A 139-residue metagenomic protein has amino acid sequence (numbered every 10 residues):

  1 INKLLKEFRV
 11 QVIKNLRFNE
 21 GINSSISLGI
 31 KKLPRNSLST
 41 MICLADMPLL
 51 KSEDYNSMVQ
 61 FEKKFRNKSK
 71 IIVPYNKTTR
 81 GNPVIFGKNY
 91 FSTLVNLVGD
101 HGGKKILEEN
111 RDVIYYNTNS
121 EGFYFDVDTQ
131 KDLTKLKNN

Functional and structural regions predicted by a protein language model:
I1, D54, Y90, G102-G103: Hydrophobic alpha-helical segments typical of transmembrane helices and their membrane-interface/capping positions
I1-R80, E109-S120: Nucleotide and nucleotide-moiety/phosphate-recognizing core
N23, P83, H101: Gly/Ser/Thr-rich beta-alpha loop segments that engage phosphate groups in nucleotides
K31, Y90-F91: Hydrophobic, well-ordered secondary-structure segments that either form specific early membrane-associated helices used
R80-G81, L133: Flexible, glycine-rich phosphate/dinucleotide-binding loops and adjacent beta-alpha linkers at cofactor/substrate
N82-F86, D126-D128: Short glycine- and hydrophobic/aromatic-rich loop-to-beta-strand nucleating segment in the catalytic cores
S92, N96-N139: Conserved alpha/beta core of the MobA/IspD/sugar-nucleotide pyrophosphorylase nucleotidyltransferase superfamily
